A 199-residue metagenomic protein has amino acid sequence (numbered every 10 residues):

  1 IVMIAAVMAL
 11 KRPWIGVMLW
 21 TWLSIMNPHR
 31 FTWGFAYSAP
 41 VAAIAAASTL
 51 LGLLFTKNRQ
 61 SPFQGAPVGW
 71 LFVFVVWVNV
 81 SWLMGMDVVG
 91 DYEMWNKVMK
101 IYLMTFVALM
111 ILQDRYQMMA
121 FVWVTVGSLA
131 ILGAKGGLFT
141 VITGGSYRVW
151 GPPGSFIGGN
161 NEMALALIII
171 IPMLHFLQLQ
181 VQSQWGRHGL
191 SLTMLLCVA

Functional and structural regions predicted by a protein language model:
I1-M8, F72-L83, K100-M104, Q117-V149 (+1 more regions): Alpha-helical transmembrane segments of multi-pass inner-membrane proteins
I1-V80, V89, E93, Q113-S128 (+1 more regions): Transmembrane signal-anchor hairpin modules in multi-pass inner-membrane enzymes, especially those that act on
M86: Juxtamembrane segments of multi-pass membrane glycosylation machinery that transfer sugars from lipid-linked donors
V89-K97, W150-S155: Non-cytosolic membrane-interface motifs at loop->transmembrane helix junctions
V107-M110, P152: Generic anion/oxyanion-binding catalytic loop in active/binding sites
